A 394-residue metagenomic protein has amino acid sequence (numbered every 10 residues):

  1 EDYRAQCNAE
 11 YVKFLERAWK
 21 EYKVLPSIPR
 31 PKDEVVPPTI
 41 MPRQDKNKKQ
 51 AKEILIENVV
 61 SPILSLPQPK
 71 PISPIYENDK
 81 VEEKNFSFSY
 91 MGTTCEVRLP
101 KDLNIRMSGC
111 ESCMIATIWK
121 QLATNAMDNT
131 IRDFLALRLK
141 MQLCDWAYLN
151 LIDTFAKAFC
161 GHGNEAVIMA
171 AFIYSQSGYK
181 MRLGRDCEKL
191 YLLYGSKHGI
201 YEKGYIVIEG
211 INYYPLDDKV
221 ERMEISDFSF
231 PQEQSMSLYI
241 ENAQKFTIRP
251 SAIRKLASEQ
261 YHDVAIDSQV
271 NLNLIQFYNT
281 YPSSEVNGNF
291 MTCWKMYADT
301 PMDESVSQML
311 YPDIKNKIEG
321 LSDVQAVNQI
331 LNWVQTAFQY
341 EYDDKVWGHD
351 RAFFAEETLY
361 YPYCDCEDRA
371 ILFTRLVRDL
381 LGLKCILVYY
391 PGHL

Functional and structural regions predicted by a protein language model:
Y3, C7, Y11, L15 (+6 more regions): Stable alpha-helical elements in mature extracytoplasmic
K13, R17, E21, L25-I28 (+3 more regions): Surface-exposed polar/charged interaction patches
E16, K23-V24, P29-P42, K49 (+3 more regions): Intrinsically disordered, low-complexity N-terminal segments that are enriched in acidic
K32-K70, Y239, F277-A298: Pro/Ala/Gly-rich low-complexity, hydrophilic intrinsically disordered segments
G92, K101, S112-L151, K295-Y361: Secondary-structure boundary elements
A156-A170, A337-L394: Active-site neighborhood of thiol-dependent amide/isopeptide-bond enzymes
M181-P215, L310, I314-L321, A326 (+2 more regions): Hydrophobic/aromatic-rich core segments of domains that either
E224-A337: The feature marks a conserved, polyanion-engaging helical scaffold used by nucleic-acid processing enzymes and innate
